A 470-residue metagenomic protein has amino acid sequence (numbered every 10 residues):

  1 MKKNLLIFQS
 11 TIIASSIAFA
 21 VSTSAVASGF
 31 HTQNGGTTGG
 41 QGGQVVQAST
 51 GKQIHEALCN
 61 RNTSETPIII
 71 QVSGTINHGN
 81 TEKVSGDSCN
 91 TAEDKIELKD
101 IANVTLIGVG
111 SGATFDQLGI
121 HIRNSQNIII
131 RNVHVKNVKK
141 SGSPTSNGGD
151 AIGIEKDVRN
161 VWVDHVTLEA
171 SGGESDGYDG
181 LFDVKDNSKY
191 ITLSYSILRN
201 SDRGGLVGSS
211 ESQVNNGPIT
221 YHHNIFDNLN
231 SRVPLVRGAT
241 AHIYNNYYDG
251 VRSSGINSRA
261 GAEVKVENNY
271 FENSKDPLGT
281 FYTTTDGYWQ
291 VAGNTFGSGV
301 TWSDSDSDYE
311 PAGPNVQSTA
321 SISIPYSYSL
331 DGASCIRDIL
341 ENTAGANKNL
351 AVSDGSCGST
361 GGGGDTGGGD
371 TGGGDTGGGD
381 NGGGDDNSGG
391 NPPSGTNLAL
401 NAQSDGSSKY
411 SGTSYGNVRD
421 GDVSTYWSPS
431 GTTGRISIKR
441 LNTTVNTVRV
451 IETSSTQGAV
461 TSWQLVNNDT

Functional and structural regions predicted by a protein language model:
A25-Q71: Acidic Gly/Asp/Thr-rich repetitive segments characteristic of extracellular carbohydrate-active and adhesion proteins
H55-I69, G79-T105, A113-R131, N137-V158: Extracellular beta-strand-rich solenoid/capping regions of secreted or surface-exposed proteins that bind or remodel
I96-D100, L118-N124, G142-S143, D150-D157 (+7 more regions): Glycine-rich beta-solenoid repeat tracts in large extracellular/virion proteins
A102-G112, Q126-K139, V158-G173, Y178-L181 (+5 more regions): Right-handed parallel beta-helix
V236-G238, Y244-Y248, R252-G362: Extracellular beta-rich repeat passengers
C357-S394: Ser/Thr/Gly/Pro-rich low-complexity, disordered linker/stalk segments of secreted and cell-surface proteins
D380-G382, D386-L441, T453-A459: Disordered, acidic Ser/Thr/Pro-rich linker "stalks" and the adjacent N-terminal cap of the next globular domain
Q457-D469: Short, surface-exposed beta-strand/strand-loop-strand elements in extracellular ectodomains
